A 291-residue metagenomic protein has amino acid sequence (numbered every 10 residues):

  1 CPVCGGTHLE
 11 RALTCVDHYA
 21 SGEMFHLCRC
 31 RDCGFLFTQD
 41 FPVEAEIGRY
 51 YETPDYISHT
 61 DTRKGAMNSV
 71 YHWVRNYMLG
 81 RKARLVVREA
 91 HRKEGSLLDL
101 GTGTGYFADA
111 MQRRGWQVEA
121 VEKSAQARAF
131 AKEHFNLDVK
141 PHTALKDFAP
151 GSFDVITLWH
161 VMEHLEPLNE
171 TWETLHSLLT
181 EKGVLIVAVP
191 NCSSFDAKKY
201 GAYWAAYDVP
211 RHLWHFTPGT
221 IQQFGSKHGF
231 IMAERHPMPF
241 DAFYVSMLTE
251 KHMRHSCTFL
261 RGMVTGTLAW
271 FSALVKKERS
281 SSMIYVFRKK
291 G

Functional and structural regions predicted by a protein language model:
C1-G65: N-terminal juxtadomain amphipathic helix that follows a signal peptide/anchor or precedes a small N-terminal auxiliary
P2-E10, P218-H236, R261: A SAM-dependent methyltransferase catalytic signature shared across enzymes that methylate proteins
L13-A20, E234-G291: A C-terminal cap/extension of S-adenosyl-L-methionine-dependent methyltransferases that defines the acceptor-substrate
M24, A205-G219: Acceptor-substrate binding/catalytic loop of class I
H26-L27, D55, A129, E133-L137 (+3 more regions): Short low-complexity, flexible loop/linker segments enriched in glycine and/or proline with clustered acidic
K64-M67, Y200-V209, L248-H255: Short glycine/proline- and charge-enriched loop/turn segments that cap or connect secondary-structure elements
A66-K82: Conserved SAM-binding loop and adjacent beta-strand
M78-Y200, L213-H228, F240, S282-K289: Conserved SAM-binding loop
